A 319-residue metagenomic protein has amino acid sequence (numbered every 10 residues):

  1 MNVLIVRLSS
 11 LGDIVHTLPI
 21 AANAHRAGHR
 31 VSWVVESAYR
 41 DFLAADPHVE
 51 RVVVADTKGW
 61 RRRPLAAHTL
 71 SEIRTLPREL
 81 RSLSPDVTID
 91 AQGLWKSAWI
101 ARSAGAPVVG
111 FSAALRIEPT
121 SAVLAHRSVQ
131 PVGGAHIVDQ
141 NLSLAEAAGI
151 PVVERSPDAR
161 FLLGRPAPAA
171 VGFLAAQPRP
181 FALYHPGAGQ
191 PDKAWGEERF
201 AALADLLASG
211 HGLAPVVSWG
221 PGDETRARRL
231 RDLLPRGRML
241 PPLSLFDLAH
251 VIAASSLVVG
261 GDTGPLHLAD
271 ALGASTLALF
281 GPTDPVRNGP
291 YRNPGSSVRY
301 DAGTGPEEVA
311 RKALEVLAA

Functional and structural regions predicted by a protein language model:
M1-A319: Catalytic machinery of carbohydrate-active enzymes, primarily nucleotide-sugar-dependent glycosyltransferases
